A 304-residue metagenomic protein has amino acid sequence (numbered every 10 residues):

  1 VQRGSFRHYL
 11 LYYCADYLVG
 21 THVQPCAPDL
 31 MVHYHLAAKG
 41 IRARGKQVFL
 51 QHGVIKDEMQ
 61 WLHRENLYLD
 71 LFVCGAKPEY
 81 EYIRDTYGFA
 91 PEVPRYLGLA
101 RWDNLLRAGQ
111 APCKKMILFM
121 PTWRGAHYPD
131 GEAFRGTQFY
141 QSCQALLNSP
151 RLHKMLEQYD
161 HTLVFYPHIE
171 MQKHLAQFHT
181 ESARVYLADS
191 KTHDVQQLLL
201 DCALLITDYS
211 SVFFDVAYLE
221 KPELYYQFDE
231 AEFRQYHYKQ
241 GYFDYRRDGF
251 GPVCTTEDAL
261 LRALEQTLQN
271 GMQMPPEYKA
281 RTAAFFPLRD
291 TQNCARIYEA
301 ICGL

Functional and structural regions predicted by a protein language model:
V1-L106: Active-site and donor-binding regions of nucleotide-sugar-utilizing enzymes
R3-G4, I169-F214: Donor nucleotide-activated moiety binding/catalytic core segment of transferases that use nucleotide-activated donors
H8, L152, D194-V195: Acidic, amphipathic alpha-helical patches
A27-D29, Y80-I83, N104, H127-Y128 (+2 more regions): Short, charged/polar "capping" segments at the starts of alpha-helices and the immediately preceding loops
L30-H52, G136-A145, K221-E232: A short, gly/pro- and small-residue-rich
P91, Q177-S182, S211-F285: Catalytic binding pocket for nucleotide-activated donors in carbohydrate/polymer assembly enzymes
A100-Q177, C254-T256, N293-A295: Conserved catalytic-core segment of nucleotide-activated headgroup transferases in glycan assembly
R289-L304: C-terminal alpha-helical cap of glycosyltransferases
